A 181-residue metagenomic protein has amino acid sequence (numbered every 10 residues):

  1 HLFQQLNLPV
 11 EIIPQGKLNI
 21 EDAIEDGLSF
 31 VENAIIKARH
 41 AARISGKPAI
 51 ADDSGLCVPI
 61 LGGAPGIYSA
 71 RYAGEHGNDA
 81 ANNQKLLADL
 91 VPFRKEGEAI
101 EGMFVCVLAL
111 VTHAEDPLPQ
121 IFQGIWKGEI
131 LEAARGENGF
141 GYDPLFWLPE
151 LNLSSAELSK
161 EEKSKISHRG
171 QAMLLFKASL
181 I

Functional and structural regions predicted by a protein language model:
H1-I181: Anionic-ligand binding patches
